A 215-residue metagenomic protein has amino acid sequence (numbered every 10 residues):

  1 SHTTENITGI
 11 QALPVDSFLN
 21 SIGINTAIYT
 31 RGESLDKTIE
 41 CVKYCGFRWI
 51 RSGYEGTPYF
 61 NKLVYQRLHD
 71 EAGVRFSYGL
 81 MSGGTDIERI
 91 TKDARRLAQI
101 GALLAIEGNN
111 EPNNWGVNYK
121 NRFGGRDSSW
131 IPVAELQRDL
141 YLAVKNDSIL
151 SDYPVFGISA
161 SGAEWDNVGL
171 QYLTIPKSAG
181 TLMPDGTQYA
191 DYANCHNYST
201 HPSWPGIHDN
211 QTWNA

Functional and structural regions predicted by a protein language model:
S1-N6, S77, Q211-N214: Extracellular and organelle-lumenal recognition/adhesion modules and their flexible linkers in secreted
H2-G56: Boundary/entry segment of secreted carbohydrate-active catalytic domains
A12-F18, K37-G46, P58-F76, T91-A102 (+2 more regions): Acidic (Asp/Glu)-rich catalytic clusters
N20-T26, R48-S52, V74-L80, L104-G108 (+2 more regions): Hydrophobic faces of well-ordered beta-strands that scaffold small-molecule active sites in alpha/beta enzyme cores
G32-D36, C41, Y59, G84 (+2 more regions): Conserved phosphate-coordination/catalytic loops
E55-Y119, S159-W165: Active-site mouth of glycoside hydrolases
D70, M81-G83, I87-R95, S129-A215: Noncatalytic carbohydrate-binding groove/subsite architecture in carbohydrate-active enzymes
G116-P132: Outer-membrane beta-barrel translocator/channel fold
